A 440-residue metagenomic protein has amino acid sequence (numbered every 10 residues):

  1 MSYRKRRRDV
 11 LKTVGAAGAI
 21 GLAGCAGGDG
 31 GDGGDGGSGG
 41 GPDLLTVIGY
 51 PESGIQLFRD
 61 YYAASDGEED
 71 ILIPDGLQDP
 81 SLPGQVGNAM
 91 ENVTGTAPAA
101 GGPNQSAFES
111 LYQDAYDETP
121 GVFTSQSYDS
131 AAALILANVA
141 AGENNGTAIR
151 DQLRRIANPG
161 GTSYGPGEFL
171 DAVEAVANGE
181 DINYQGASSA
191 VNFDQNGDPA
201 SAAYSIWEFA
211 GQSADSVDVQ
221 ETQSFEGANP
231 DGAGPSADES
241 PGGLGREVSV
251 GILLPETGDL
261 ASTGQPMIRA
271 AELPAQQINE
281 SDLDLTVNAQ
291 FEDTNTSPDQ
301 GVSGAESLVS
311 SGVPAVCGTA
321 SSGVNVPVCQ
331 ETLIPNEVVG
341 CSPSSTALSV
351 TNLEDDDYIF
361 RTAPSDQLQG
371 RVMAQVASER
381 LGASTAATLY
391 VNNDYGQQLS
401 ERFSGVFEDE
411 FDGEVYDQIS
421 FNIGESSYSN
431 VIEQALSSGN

Functional and structural regions predicted by a protein language model:
S2-N440: Extracytosolic ligand-binding ectodomains
